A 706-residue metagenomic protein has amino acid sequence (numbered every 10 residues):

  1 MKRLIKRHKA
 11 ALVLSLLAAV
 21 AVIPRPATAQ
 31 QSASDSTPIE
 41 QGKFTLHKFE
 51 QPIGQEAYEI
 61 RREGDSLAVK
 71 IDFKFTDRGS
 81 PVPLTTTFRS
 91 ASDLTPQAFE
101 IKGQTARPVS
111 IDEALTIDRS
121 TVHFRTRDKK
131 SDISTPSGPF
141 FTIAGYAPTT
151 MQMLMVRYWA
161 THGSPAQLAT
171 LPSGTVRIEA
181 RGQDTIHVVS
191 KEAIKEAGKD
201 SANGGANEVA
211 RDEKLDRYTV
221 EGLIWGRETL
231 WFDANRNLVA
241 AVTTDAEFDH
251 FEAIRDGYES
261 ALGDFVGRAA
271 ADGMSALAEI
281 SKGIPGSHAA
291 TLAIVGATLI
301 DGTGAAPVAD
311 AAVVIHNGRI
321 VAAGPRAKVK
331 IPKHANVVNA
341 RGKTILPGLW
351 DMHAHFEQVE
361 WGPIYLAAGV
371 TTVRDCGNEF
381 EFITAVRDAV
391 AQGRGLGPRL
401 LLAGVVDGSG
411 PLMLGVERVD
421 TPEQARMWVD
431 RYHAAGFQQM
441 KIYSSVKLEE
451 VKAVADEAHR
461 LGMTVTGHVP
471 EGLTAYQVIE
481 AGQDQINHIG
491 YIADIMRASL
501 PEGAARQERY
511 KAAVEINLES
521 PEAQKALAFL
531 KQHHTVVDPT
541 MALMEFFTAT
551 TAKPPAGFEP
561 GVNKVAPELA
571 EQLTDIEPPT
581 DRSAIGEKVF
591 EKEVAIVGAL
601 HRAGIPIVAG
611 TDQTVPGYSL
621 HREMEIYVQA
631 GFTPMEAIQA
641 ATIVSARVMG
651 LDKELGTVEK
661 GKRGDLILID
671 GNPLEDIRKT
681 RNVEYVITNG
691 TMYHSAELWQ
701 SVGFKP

Functional and structural regions predicted by a protein language model:
T37-I39, A106-D216, G267-A271: Solvent-exposed helix/loop surface patches that form functional interfaces
G79-L154, I224-A234, V239-E252: Contiguous hydrophobic, core-forming segments of folded domains
E252-G296, K330-I331, G598, N689-P706: Extracellular/periplasmic ectodomains of large secreted or surface enzymes and adhesion receptors
S281-G286, L299-A312, P325-R326, Y618 (+2 more regions): Acidic, glycine-enriched loop/beta-strand segments at the rims of small-molecule binding/catalytic pockets
A289-I294, K330-A367, T371: Replace "His-x-His-based motif
A305-L346: Histidine-rich, glycine-flanked metal-binding segment
P363-F382, G397-V406, H433-V446, A455 (+4 more regions): Divalent metal-dependent hydrolysis catalytic cores, especially in the metallo-beta-lactamase
R431-V446, I492-A630, A696, G703-P706: Active-site neighborhoods of metal-dependent hydrolases
